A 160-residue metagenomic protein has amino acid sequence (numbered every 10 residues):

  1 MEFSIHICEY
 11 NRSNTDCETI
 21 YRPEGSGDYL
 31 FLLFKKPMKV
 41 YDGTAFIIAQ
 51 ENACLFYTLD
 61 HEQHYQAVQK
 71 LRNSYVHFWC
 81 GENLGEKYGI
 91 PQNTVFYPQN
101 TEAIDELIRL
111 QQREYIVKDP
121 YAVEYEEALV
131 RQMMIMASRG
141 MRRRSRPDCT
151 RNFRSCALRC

Functional and structural regions predicted by a protein language model:
E2-T94: N-terminal regulatory/effector-sensing and dimerization cores that precede helix-turn-helix DNA-binding domains
V76, C80, T101-C160: An amphipathic alpha-helical interaction segment
V95-Q99: Short acidic-hydrophobic, aromatic-tinged amphipathic segments that line or gate anion-handling sites
